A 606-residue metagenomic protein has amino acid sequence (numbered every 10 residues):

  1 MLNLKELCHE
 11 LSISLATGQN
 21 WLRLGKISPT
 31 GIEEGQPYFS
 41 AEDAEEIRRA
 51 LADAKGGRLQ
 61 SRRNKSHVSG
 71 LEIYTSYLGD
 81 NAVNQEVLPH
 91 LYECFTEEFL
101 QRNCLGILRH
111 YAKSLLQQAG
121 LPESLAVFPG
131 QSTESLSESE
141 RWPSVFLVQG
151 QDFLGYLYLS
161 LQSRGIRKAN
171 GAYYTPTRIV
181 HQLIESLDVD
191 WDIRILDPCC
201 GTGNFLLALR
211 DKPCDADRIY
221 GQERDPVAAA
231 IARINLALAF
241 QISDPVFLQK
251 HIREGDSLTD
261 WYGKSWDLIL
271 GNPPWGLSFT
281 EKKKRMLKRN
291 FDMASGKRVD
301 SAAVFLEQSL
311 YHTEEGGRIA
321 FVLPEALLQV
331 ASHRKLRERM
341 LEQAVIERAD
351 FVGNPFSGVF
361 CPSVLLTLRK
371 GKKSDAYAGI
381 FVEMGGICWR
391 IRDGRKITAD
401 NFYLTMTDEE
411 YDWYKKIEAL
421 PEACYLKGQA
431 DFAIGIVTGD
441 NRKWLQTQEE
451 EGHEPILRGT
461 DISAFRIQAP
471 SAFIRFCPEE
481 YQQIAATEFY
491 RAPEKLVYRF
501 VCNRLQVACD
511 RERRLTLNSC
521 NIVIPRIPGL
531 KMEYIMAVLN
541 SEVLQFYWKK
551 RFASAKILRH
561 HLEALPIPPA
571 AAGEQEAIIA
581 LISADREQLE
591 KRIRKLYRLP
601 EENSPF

Functional and structural regions predicted by a protein language model:
M1-W21: Polyanion-binding surface elements
S14-T17, T202, N272: Short coil turns linking two alpha-helices in DNA-binding domains
L15-A16, N20, L310, Y411-A577 (+2 more regions): Polybasic, glycine- and aromatic-enriched phosphate-binding surface used to engage nucleic acids
K26, T30-P37, R178-I179, A216 (+5 more regions): Signature of N6-adenine DNA methyltransferases within the class I
S28-D53: Short helix-start
Q60-S76: Leucine-rich, amphipathic alpha-helical/linker segments
E72-L238, D256, Q329-L336, H560-D585 (+3 more regions): Class I S-adenosyl-L-methionine
P245-G255: Conserved SAM-binding strand-loop segment of SAM-dependent methyltransferases
